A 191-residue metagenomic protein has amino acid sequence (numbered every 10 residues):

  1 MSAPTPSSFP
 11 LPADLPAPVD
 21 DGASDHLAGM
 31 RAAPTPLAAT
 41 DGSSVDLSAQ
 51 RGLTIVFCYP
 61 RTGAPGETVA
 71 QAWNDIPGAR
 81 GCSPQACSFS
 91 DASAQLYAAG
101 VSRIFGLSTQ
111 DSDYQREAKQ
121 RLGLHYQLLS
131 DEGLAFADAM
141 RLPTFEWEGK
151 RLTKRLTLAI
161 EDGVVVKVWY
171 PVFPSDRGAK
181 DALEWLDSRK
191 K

Functional and structural regions predicted by a protein language model:
S2-K191: Chalcogenol-based redox active-site neighborhoods
